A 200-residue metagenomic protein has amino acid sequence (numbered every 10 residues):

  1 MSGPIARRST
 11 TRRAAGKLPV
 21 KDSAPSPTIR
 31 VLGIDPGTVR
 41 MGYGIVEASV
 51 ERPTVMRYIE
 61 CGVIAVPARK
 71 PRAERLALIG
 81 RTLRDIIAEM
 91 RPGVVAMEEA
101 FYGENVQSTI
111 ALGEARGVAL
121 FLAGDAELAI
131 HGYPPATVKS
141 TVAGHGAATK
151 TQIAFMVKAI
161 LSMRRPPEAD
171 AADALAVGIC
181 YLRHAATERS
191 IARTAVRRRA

Functional and structural regions predicted by a protein language model:
M1-A200: Phosphate- and other anionic-substrate recognition elements at nucleic-acid/protein interfaces
